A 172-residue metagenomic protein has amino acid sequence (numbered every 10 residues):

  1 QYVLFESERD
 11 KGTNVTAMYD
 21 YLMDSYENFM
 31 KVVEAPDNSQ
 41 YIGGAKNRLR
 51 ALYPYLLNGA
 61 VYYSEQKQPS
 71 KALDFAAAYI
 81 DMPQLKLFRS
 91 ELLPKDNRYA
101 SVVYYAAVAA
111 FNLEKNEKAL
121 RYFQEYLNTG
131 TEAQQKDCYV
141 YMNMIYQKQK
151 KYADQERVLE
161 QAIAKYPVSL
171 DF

Functional and structural regions predicted by a protein language model:
Q1-D10, S39, G43-K67, L73-M82 (+3 more regions): Amphipathic alpha-helical repeat scaffolds of TPR domains
Q1-V33: Mid-chain, structured segments of secreted extracytoplasmic proteins
M18, L22-S25, A72, A119 (+1 more regions): Single-residue signature of alpha-solenoid repeat helices
M23, E27-M30, A77, Q84 (+2 more regions): Alpha-solenoid helical repeat scaffolds
K31-E34, D81, L127-N128, E160-K165: Conserved structural position within tetratricopeptide repeats
E34-D37, Q84-L87, E91, T131-E132 (+1 more regions): Helix-capping and short linker residues that terminate individual alpha-solenoid repeat units
M142-F172: Extended amphipathic alpha-helical coiled-coil/heptad-repeat regions
